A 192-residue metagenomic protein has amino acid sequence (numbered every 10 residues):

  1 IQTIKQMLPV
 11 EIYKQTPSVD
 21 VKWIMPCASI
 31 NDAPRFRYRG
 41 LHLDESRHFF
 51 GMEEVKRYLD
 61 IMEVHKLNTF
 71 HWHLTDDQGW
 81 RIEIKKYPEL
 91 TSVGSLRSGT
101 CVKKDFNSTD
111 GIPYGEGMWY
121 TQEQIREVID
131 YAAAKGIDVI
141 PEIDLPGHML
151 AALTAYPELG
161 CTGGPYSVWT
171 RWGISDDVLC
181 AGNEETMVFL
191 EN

Functional and structural regions predicted by a protein language model:
I1-D177, A181-N192: Feature activates predominantly on carbohydrate-active enzymes
